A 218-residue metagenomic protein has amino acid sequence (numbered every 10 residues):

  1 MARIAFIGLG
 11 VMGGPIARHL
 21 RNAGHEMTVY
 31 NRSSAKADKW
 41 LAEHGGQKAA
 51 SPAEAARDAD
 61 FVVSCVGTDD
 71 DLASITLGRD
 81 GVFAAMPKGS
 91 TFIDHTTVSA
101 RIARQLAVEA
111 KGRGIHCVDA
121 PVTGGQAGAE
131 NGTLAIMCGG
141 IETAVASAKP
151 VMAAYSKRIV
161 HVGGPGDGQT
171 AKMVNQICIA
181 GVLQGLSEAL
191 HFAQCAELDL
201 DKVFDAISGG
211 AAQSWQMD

Functional and structural regions predicted by a protein language model:
M1-S64, S90, H95-T96, Q126 (+1 more regions): NAD(P)+-binding Rossmann beta1-loop-alpha1 motif at the extreme N-terminus of oxidoreductases
I4, V66, V98-I177: Rossmann-fold dinucleotide-binding core
M27, K48, H116-V118, I159 (+1 more regions): Hydrophobic beta-strand scaffold residues
P52-H116: Rossmann-fold NAD(P) dinucleotide-binding segment
S147, D167-D218: Helical "substrate-binding/catalytic lid" subdomain of Rossmann-like NAD(P)-dependent dehydrogenases/reductases
